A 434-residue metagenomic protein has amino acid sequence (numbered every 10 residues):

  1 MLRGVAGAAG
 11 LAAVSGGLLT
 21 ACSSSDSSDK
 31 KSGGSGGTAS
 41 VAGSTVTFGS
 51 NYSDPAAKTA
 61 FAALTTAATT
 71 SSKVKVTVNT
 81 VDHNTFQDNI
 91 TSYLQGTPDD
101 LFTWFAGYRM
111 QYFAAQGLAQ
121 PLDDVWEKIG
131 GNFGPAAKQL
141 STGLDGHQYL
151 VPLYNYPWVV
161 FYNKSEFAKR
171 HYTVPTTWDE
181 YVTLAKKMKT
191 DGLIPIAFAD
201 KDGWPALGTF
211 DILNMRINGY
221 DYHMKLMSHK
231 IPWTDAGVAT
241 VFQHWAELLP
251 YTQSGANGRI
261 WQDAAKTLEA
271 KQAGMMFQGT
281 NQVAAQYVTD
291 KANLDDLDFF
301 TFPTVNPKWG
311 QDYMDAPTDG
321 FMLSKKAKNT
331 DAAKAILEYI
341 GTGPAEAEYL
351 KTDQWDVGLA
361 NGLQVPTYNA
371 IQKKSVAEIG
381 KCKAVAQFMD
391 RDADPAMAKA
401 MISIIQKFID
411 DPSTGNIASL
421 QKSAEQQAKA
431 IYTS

Functional and structural regions predicted by a protein language model:
R3-Q111, Q116, N257, A292 (+2 more regions): Conserved N-terminal structural module of periplasmic/extracytoplasmic solute-binding proteins
N51, R109-Q111, Q243-N329: Extracytoplasmic/periplasmic substrate-binding proteins
D99-D100, G130-S165, I194-A197, G310-Y313 (+1 more regions): A structural signal for short loop-to-beta-strand junctions that line the ligand-binding cleft of periplasmic/secreted
G107-W158, T209-D211, D298-F299: Hinge/lid segment of periplasmic solute-binding proteins
A119, D124, N281-V288, D319-P395: Mature extracytoplasmic/periplasmic domains
Y149-L153, W158, V182-K230: Extracytoplasmic/periplasmic solute-binding protein
A168, K381-S434: Conserved C-terminal helix/tail region of periplasmic/extracytoplasmic solute-binding proteins
K187, M227-N257: Glycine-centered hinge/linker elements that transmit conformational signals in sensory and ligand-binding systems
